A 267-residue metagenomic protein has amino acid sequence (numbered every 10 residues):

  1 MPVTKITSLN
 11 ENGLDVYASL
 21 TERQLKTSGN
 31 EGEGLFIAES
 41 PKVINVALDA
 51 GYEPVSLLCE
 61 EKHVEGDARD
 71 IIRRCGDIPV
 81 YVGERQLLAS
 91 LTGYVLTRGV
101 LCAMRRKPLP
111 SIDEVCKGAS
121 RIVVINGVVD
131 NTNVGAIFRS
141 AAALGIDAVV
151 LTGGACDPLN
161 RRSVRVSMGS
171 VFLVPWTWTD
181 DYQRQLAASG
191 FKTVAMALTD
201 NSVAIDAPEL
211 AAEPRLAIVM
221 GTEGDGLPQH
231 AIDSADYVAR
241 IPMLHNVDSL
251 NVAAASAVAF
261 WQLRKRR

Functional and structural regions predicted by a protein language model:
M1-D67, A155-D157: Boundary-proximal intrinsically disordered activation/regulatory segments immediately upstream of a helical core
T4, D49, P108-N201: RNA substrate-binding interface of SAM-dependent RNA methyltransferases
I6, F36, N126-G127, T152-G153 (+3 more regions): Glycine- and other small-residue-rich loops at beta-strand/loop junctions that grip anionic moieties
S40, V129-I137, L250-A255: Amphipathic alpha-helical repeat scaffolds
G66-D77, A231: Short, aromatic/basic amphipathic alpha-helical patches
R74-G93, T177: A glycine-rich helix N-cap at a beta->alpha junction
C102, S140-L144, G153-F172, Q229-R267: Structured adenosyl-cofactor binding patch, chiefly the S-adenosyl-L-methionine
A195-V247: Active-site/ligand-binding-proximal alpha/beta "capping" segment
